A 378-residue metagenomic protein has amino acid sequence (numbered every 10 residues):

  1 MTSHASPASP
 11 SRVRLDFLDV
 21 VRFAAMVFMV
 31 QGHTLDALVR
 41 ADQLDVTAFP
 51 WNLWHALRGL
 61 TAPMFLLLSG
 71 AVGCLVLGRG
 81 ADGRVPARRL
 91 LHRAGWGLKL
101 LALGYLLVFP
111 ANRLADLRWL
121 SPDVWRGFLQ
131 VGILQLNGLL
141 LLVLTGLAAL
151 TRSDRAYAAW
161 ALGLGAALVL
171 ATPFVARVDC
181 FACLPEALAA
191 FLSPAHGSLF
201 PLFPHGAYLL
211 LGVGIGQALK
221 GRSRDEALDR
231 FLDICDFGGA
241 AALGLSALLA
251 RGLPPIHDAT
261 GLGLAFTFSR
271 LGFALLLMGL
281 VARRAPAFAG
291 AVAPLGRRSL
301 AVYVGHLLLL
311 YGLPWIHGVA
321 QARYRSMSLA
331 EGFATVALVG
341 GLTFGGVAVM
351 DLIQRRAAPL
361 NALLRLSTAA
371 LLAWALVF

Functional and structural regions predicted by a protein language model:
T2-F378: Alpha-helical transmembrane segments and their immediate juxtamembrane cytosolic regions
